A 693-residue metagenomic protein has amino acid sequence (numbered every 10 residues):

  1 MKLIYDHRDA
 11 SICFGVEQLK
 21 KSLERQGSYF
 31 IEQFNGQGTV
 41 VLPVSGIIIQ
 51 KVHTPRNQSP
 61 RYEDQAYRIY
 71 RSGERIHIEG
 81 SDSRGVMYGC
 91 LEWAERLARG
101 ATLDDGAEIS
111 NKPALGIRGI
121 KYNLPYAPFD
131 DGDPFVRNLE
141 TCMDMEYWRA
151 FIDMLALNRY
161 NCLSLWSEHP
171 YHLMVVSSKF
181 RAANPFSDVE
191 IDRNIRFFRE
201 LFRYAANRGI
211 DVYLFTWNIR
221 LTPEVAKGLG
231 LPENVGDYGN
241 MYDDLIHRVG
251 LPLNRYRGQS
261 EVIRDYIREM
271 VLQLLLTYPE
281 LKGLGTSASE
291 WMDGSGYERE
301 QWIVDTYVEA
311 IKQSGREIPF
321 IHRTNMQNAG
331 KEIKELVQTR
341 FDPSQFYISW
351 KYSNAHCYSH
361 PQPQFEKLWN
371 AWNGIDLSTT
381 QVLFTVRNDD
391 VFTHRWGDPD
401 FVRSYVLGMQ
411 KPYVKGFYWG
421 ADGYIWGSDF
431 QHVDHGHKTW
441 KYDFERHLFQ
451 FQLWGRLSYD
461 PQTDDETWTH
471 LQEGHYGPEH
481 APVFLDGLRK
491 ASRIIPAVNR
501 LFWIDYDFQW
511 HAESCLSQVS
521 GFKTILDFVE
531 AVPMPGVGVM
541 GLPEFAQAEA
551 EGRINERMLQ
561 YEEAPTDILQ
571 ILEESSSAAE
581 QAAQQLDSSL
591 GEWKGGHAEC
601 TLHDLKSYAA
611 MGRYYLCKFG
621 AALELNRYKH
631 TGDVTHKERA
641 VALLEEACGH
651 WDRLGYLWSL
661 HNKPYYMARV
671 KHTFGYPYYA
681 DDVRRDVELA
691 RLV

Functional and structural regions predicted by a protein language model:
K2-Q18, S22, R56-V262, L276-E280 (+4 more regions): Feature activates predominantly on carbohydrate-active enzymes
I4-D9, L42-S45, I49-T54, E79-S81 (+6 more regions): Structural motif
L19, Y147, F151, L155 (+11 more regions): Alpha-helical packing segments of well-folded alpha/beta enzyme cores
Y29-R61: Short, well-ordered secondary-structure micro-motifs within conserved domains or adaptor modules
D82, I120, L155, T286 (+2 more regions): Conserved, mostly hydrophobic/aromatic
A101, N161, R181-D188, D192-I195 (+7 more regions): Catalytic-core regions of glycoside hydrolase
A421-I425, H432-H672: C-terminal non-catalytic alpha-helical accessory regions
R669-V693: A eukaryotic intrinsically disordered, low-complexity regulatory tract that is acidic and Ser/Pro-rich, enriched
